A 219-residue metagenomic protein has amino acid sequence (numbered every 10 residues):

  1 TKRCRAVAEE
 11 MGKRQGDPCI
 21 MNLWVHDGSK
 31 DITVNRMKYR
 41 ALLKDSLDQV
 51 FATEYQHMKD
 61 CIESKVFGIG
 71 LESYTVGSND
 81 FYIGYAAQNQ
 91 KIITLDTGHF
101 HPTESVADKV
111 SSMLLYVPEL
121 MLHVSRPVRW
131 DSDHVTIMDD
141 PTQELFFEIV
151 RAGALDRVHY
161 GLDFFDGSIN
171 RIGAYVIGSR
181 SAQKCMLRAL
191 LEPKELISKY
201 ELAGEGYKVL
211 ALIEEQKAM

Functional and structural regions predicted by a protein language model:
T1-I92, I213: Active-site acidic/histidine proton-transfer and metal-coordination neighborhood in alpha/beta enzyme cores
K2, A154-H159, L190-K199: Extended, charge-rich low-complexity interaction segments
M11, E72-G77, H101-R180: Gly/Pro-rich active-site loop or hairpin
P18-M21, M58-K59, D96, L120 (+1 more regions): Residue-level recognition of the N-termini of beta-strands and the immediately preceding loop/turn
N22-W24, K65-F67, T103, G161-D166 (+1 more regions): A glycine-rich phosphate-binding loop feature that marks nucleotide/adenosyl-phosphate handling sites
L23-D27, I62-V66, L95-H99, V124-R126 (+1 more regions): A cross-domain feature marking catalytic cores of carbohydrate-active enzymes and several ubiquitous metabolic/repair
T53, F81-K91, L114-L115, S181 (+1 more regions): Structural recognition of alpha->loop->beta junctions
I169-M219: C-terminal extensions of enzymes
